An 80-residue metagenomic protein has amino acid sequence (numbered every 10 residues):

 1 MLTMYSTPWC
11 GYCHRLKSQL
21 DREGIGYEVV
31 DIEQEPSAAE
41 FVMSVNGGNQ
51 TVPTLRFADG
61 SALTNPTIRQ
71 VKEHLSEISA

Functional and structural regions predicted by a protein language model:
M1-G26: Local sequence-structure signature of Cys/Sec-based thiol-disulfide redox active-site neighborhoods
G11, P36-S37, Q50: Short alpha-helical
G24, R56-F57: Short glycine-enriched loop/turn motifs at secondary-structure junctions
I25-A39: Thiol-based oxidoreductase modules, predominantly thioredoxin-like and allied folds used for disulfide exchange
E40-S44: Short, charge-rich, low-complexity interaction segments located in flexible loops at or near secondary-structure
N46-R56: Structural micro-motif
F57-A80: Non-catalytic, surface beta->alpha helical segment in thiol-disulfide oxidoreductase systems
